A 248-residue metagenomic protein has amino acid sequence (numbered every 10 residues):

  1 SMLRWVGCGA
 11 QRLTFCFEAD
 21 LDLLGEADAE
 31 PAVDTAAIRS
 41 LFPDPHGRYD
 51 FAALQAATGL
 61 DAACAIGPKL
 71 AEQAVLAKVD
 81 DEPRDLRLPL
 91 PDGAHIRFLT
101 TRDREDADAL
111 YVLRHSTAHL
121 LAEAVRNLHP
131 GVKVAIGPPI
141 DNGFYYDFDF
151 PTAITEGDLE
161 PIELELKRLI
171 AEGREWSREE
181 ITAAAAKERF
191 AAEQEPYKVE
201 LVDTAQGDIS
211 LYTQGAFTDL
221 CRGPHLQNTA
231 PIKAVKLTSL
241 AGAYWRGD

Functional and structural regions predicted by a protein language model:
S1, D141-G143: Catalytic palm active-site di-aspartate
S1-G7, L13-E18: N-terminal mitochondrial targeting presequence
W5, P43, L120, R222-P224: Conformational gate/switch positions in structured elements
Q11-T14, A63, A230-I232: Short hydrophobic alpha-helical segments that form membrane-spanning helices or hydrophobic packing faces of helical
D20-D22: Intrinsic-disorder-associated, low-complexity terminal segments enriched in Asp/Asn/His/Tyr and depleted of Lys/Arg
A27, P31-A118, A122-E123, L128-I140 (+1 more regions): Ubiquitin-like/PB1-type beta-grasp interaction modules and other compact soluble beta-rich domains
T35, L88-L110, K133-G137, Y145-D248: Auxiliary tRNA-acceptor-end handling modules of aminoacyl-tRNA synthetases
